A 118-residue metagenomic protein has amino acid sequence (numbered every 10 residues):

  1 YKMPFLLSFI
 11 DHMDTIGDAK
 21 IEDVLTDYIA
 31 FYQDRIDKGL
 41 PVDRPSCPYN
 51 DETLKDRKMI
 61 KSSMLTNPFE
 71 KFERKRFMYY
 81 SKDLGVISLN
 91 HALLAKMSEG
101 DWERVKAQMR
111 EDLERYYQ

Functional and structural regions predicted by a protein language model:
Y1-Q118: Intrinsically disordered, charged low-complexity linkers and terminal tails that flank or connect structured domains
